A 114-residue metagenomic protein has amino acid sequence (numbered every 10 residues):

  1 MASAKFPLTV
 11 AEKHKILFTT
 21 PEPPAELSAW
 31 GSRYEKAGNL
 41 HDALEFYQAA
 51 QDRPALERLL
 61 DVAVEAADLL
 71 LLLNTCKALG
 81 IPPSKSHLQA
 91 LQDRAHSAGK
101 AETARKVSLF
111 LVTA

Functional and structural regions predicted by a protein language model:
M1-A114: Long, low-complexity, acidic Ser/Pro- and Gly-enriched intrinsically disordered regions in large eukaryotic
